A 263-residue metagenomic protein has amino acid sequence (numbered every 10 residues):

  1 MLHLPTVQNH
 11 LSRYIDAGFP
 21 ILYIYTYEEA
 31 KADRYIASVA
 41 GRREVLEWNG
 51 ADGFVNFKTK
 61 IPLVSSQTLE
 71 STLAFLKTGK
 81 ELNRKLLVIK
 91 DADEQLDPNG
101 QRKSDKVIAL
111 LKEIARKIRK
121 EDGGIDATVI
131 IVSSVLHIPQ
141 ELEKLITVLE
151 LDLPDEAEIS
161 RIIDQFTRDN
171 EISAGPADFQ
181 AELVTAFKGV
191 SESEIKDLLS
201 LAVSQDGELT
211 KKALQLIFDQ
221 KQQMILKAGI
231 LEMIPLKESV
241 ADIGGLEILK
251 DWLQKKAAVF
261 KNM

Functional and structural regions predicted by a protein language model:
M1-E28, G50-K60, I130, Q140-T147 (+1 more regions): AAA+ P-loop ATPase motor domain of ring mechanoenzymes
P20, E44, K85-L86: The start of beta-strands in P-loop NTPase/AAA+ ATPase cores
A30-R34, N56, L96, H137-Q140: Short, charged/polar "capping" segments at the starts of alpha-helices and the immediately preceding loops
D33-R43: P-loop NTPase Walker A phosphate-binding motif
I36, L111, L183: Aromatic/hydrophobic pocket-lining residues that form π-stacking "cages" and hydrophobic walls in ligand
I36-A37, G100, L142-K144: Short amphipathic alpha-helical segments
N49-N56, I61-I118, T128-V132: Conserved P-loop NTPase "ATPase switch" module shared by AAA+ and STAND
E113-E141, T147-E150: Canonical AAA+ ATPase core
